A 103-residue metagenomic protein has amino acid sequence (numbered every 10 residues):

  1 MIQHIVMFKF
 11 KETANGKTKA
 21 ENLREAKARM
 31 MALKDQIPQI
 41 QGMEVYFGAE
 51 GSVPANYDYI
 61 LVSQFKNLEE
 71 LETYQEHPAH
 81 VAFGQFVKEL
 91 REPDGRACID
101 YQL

Functional and structural regions predicted by a protein language model:
M1-Y57, K66-T73, I99-L103: Short S/T/G/P-rich N-terminal loop/turn motif that feeds into the first structured element of a domain
L68-R91, A97: C-terminal structural segments of small proteins and small subunits
